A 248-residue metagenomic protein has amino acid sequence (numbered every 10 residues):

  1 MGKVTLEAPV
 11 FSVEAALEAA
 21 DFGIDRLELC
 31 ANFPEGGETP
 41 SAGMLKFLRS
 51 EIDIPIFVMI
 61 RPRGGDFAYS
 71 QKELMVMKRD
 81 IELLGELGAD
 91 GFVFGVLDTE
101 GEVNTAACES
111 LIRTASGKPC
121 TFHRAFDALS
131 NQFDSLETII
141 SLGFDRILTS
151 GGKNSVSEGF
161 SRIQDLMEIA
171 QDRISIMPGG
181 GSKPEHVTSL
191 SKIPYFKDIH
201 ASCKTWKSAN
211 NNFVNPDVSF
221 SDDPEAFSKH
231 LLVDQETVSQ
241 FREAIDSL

Functional and structural regions predicted by a protein language model:
M1-L27, N32-T39: N-terminal pre-domain/capping segments
V4-A8, L27-L29, I56-I60, F92-F94 (+4 more regions): Hydrophobic faces of well-ordered beta-strands that scaffold small-molecule active sites in alpha/beta enzyme cores
E14, F33-D53, V96-S116, L129-S135 (+3 more regions): Active-site-adjacent beta->alpha loops and helix N-cap segments on the catalytic face of soluble alpha/beta enzymes
E14-D21, A68-D80, D127-L142, I163-E168 (+2 more regions): Catalytic cores of alpha/beta
F22-L27, I52-P55, G88-G91, T114-K118 (+4 more regions): Glycine-enriched alpha-helix->loop->beta-strand junction motifs that scaffold or abut catalytic
R26-E38, L83, L87-T99, F144-E158 (+1 more regions): Glycine-rich phosphate-binding active-site loops on the catalytic face of alpha/beta enzymes
G43, L48-C108: Glycine/small-residue-rich loop that forms an oxyanion/phosphate-binding "nest" at active or ligand-binding sites
R173-L248: C-terminal alpha-helical cap/extension of soluble enzyme domains
